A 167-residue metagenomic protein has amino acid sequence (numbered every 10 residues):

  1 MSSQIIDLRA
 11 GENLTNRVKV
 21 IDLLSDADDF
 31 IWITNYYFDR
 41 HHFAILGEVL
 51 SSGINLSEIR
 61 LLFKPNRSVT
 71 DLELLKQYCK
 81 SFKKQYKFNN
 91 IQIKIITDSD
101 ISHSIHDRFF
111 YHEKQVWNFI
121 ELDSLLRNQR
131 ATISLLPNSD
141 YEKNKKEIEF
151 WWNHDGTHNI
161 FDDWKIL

Functional and structural regions predicted by a protein language model:
M1-I21, F43-L167: PLD/PLD-like phosphodiesterase catalytic module centered on the HKD motif
L23-F30: Secondary-structure "cap/kink" motif recognition
F30-I31, D155: Short secondary-structure junctions and interdomain/linker hinges
F38-H42: Acidic-and-aromatic substrate-binding clefts and catalytic sites of carbohydrate-active enzymes
